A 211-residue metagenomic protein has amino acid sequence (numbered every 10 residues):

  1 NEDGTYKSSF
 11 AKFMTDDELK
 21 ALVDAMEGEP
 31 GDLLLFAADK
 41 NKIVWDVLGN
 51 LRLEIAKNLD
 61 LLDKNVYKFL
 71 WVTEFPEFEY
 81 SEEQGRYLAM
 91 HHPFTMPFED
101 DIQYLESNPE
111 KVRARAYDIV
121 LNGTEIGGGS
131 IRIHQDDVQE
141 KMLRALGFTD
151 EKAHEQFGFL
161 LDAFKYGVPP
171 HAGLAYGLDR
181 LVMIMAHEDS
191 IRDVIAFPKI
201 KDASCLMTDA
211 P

Functional and structural regions predicted by a protein language model:
N1-P211: A translation/RNA-centric and nucleic-acid-associated enzymatic feature enriched in Class II aminoacyl-tRNA synthetases
